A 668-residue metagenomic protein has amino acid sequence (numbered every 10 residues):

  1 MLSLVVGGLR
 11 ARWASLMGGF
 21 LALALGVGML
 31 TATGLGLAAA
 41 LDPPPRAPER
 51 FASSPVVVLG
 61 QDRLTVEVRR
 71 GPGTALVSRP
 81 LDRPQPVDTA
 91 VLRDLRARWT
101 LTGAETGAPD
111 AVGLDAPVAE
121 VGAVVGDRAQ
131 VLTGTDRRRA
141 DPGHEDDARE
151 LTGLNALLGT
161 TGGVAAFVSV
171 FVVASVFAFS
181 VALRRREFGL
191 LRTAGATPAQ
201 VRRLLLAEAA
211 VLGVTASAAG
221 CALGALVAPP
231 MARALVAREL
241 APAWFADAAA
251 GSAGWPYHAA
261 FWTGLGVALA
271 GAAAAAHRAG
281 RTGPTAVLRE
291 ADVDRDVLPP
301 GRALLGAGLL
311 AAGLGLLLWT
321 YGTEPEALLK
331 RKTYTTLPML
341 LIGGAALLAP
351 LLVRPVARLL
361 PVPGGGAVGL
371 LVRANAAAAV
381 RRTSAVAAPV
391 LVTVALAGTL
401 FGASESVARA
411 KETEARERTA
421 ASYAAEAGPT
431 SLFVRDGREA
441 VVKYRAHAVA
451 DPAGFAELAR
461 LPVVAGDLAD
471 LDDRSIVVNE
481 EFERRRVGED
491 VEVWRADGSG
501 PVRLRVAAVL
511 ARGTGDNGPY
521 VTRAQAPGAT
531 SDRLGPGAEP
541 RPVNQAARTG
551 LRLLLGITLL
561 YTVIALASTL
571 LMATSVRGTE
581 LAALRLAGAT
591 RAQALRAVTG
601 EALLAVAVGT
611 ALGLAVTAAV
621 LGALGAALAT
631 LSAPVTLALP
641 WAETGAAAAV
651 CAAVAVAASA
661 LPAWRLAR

Functional and structural regions predicted by a protein language model:
M1-V170, F179-A182, L204, A415-E417 (+2 more regions): Membrane transport/envelope proteins' first extracytoplasmic loop
L2, A14-A22, A32, G126 (+7 more regions): Alpha-helical transmembrane segments, especially those used as permease/efflux helices and single-pass anchors
S3-L4, R10-A11, S15-L16, V27-P55 (+12 more regions): Alpha-helical transmembrane segments
L4-S15, F171-G213, A291-D292, I564-T610: Interfacial "coupling" helices/loops that link adjacent transmembrane helices in transporter permeases
G34, Q130, R137, F177 (+6 more regions): Small-residue-rich transmembrane alpha-helices
T89-T102, D115-D127, E426-R533: Short acidic/glycine-enriched loop/turn elements at secondary-structure junctions
M339, A345-F482: Juxtamembrane segments of multi-pass membrane proteins
S531-L621, G625-A626, T630-P662, R668: C-terminal transmembrane helical bundles of large multi-pass transporters and their helix-start/helix-kink determinants
